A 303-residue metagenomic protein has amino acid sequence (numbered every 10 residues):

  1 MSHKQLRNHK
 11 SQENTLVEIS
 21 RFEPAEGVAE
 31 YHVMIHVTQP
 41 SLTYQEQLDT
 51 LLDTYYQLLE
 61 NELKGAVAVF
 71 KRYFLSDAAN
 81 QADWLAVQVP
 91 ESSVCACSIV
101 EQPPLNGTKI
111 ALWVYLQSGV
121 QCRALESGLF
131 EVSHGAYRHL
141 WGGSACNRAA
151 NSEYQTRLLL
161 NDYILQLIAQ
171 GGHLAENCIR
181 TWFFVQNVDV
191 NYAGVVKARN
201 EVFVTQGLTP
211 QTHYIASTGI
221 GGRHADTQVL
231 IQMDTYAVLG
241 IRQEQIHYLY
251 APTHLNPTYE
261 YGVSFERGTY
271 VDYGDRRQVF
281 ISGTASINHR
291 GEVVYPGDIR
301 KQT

Functional and structural regions predicted by a protein language model:
M1-T303: N-terminal presequence-like segments and the immediate start of the first folded domain
